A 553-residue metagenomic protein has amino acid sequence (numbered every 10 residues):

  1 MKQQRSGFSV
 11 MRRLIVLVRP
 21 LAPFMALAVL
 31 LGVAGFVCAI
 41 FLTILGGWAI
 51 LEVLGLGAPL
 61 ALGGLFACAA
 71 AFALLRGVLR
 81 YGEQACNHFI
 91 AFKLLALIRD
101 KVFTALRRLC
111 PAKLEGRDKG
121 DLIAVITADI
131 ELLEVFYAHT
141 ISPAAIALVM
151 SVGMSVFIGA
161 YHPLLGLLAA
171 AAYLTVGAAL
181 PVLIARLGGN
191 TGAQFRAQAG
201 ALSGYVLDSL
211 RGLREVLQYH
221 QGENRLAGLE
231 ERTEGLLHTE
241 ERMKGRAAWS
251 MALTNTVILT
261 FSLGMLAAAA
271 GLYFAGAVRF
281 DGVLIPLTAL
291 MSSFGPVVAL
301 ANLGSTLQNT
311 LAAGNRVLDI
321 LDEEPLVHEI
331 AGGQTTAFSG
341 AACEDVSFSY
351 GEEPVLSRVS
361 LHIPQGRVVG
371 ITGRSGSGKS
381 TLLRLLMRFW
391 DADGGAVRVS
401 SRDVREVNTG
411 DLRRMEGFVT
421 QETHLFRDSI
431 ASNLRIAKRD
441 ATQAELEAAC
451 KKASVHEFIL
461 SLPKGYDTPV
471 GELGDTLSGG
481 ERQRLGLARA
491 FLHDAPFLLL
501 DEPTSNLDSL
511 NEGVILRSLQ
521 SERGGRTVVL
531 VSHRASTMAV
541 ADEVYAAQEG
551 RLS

Functional and structural regions predicted by a protein language model:
M1-C38, A58-L65, E83, N87 (+11 more regions): Membrane-integrated ABC transporters
Q3, G7, A39-G47, L51 (+18 more regions): Juxtamembrane helix-loop junctions of ABC transporter transmembrane domains
I15-P23, R108-L114, A128-Y137, I141 (+9 more regions): An intracellular "coupling" helix at the cytosolic face of ABC transporter transmembrane type-1 domains
P20, F24-V37, F72, H139-Q194 (+1 more regions): Transmembrane helices of ABC transporter permease
M25-L79, Y161-L164, A277-F280: Transmembrane helix-loop-helix hairpins at lipid-water interfaces of multipass membrane proteins, especially the type-1
F66-R80, Y173-T175, A247-F261, F280-N302: Hydrophobic alpha-helical segments in the permease module
L217-Q221, G245, S293-D322, S429: Cytosolic ends of transmembrane helices, especially the final helix of ABC transmembrane type-1 domains
T336-S553: ABC-type nucleotide-binding domain
